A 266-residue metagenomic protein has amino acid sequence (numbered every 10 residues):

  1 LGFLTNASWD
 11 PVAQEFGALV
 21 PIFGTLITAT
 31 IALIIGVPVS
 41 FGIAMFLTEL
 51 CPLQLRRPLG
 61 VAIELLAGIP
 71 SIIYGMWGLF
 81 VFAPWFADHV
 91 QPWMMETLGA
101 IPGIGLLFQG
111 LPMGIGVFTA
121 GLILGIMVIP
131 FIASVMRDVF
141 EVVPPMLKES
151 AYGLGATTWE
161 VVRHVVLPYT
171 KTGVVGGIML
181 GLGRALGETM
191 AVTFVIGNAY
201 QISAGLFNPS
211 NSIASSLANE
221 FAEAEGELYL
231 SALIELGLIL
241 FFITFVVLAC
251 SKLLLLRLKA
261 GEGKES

Functional and structural regions predicted by a protein language model:
L1-A32, P52-L53, G110, N219-L230: Periplasmic/extracellular loop-to-transmembrane helix junction in inner-membrane transport proteins
L1-F16, M76-I126, F207: Membrane-interfacial helix termini and adjacent extracytoplasmic/periplasmic loops of multi-pass transporters
L19-F46, I178, L240: Transmembrane alpha-helix signature in integral membrane proteins
P21, T25, V61-E64, G68 (+2 more regions): Residue-level signal for discrete positions within transmembrane alpha-helices of multi-pass small-molecule
A32-I63, M76, K252-A260: Transmembrane-helix boundary motif in ABC transporter permease subunits
L65, I69, I132-P144, Y152 (+1 more regions): Transmembrane alpha-helices
P130, I243-S251: Alpha-helical transmembrane segments of multipass membrane proteins
V192-F241: Interhelical loop and adjacent transmembrane-helix boundary motif in polytopic membrane transport permeases
